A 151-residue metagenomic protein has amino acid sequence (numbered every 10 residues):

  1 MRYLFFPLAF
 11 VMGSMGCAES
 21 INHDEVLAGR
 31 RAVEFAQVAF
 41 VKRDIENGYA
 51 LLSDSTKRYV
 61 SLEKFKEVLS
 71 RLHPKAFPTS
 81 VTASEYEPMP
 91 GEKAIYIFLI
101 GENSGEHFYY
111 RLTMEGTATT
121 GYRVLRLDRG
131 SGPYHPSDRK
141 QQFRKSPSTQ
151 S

Functional and structural regions predicted by a protein language model:
L4-G13: Sec-dependent N-terminal signal peptides
G13-G16, G29, A36, G48 (+1 more regions): Small side chains
G16-E34, V41: Short, low-complexity N-terminal intrinsically disordered segments enriched in polar/charged residues
D24, R30, E46-A94, N103-E106: Short solvent-exposed beta->alpha transition segments
V38-A39, L51: Hydrophobic side-chain positions on well-ordered alpha-helices, corresponding to helix-helix packing/interface faces
I45-E46, G121: Internal amphipathic alpha-helical segments of the cytochrome P450 catalytic fold
Y86-S151: Exposed beta-sheet edge and beta->alpha loop/turn motif
